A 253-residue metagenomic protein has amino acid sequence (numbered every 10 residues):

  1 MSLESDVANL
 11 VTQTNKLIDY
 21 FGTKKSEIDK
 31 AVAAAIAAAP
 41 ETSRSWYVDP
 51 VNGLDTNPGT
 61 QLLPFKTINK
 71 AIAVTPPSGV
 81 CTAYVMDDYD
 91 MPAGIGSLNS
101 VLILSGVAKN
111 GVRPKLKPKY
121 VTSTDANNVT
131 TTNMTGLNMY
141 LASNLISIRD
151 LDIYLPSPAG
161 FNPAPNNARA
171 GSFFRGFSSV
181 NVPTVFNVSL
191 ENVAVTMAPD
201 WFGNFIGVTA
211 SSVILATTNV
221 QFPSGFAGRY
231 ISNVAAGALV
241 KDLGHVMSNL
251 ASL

Functional and structural regions predicted by a protein language model:
M1-A35: Short, low-complexity N-terminal tether/leader segments at secretion or assembly junctions of large, surface-exposed
G22, F65-K66, A73-V74: Beta-strand-rich, repetitive solenoid scaffolds
E27-N69: Right-handed parallel beta-helix/beta-solenoid
T42, G79, V85, M91-P92 (+8 more regions): Repetitive beta-strand solenoid architecture
L54, V121-T132: Surface-exposed intrinsically disordered loops and tails
L54-D55, Y89-P92, I153-P156, T196: Short acidic, S/G/P-rich loop/turn micro-motifs used as interaction or catalytic elements
N69, S78-V121, T132-T135, I153: N-terminal extracellular ligand-recognition/capping segment immediately after the signal peptide
V107, K119, M134-L137, L141-P158 (+5 more regions): Solvent-exposed loop/turn tips at the surfaces of repeat/solenoid architectures
